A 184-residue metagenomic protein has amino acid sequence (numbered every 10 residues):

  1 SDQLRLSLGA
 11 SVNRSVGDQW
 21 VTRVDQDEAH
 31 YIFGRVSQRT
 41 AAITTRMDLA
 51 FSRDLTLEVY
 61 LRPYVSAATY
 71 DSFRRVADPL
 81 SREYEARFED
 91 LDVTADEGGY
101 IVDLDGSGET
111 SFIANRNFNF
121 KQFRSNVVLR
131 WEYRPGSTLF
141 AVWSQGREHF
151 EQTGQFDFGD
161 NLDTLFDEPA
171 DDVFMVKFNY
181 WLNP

Functional and structural regions predicted by a protein language model:
Q3-L8, L55-L57, G136-L139: Repeated loop/turn-to-beta-strand initiation elements of outer-membrane beta-barrel proteins
S7-R46: Outer-membrane beta-barrel translocator/channel fold
L8-V12, T45-L49, V59, V127-W131 (+2 more regions): Residues on the lipid-exposed face of transmembrane beta-strands in outer-membrane beta-barrel proteins
V12-V16, P63-A67, Q145-H149, L182: Transmembrane beta-strands of outer-membrane beta-barrel pores
Q19-D25, Y70-V76, Q152-F158: Outer-membrane beta-barrel translocator domains and adjoining extracellular loop/strand segments of Gram-negative
E28-F33, F112-N115, N161-L165: Extracellular loop and loop/strand-boundary signature of outer-membrane beta-barrel proteins
S37-A41, K121-S125, A170-F174: Residues that define the transmembrane beta-barrel architecture of outer-membrane proteins
L91-T94, G98-Y100, N126-F140, T164-P184: Outer-membrane beta-barrel "beta-signal"
